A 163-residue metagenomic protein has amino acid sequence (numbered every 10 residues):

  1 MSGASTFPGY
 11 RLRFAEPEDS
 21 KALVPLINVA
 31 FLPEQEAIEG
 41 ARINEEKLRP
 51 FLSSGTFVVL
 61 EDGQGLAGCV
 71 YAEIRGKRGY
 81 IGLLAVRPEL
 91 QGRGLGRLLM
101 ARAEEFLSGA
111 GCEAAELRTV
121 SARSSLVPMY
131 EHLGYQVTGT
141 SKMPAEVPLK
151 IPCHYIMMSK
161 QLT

Functional and structural regions predicted by a protein language model:
M1-T6: Short acidic N-proximal helix/loop "leader" segments that mark the beginning of a domain or an inter-domain linker
P8-Y10, F14-S20, V24-E89, M100-R102 (+3 more regions): Acetyl-CoA-dependent GNAT
E18, I38-E39, I43, G94 (+3 more regions): Residues at secondary-structure transition points
A30-P33, V58, G82, G96 (+3 more regions): Hydrophobic alpha-helical segments
R49, F57-V58, E113-V127, E131-T163: C-terminal "cap" of GNAT-fold acetyltransferases
G65, R87-A101, A110, S121-P128 (+1 more regions): Conserved glycine-rich acetyl-CoA-binding loop
G79, R93, I156: Glycine-centered loop/turn positions within well-structured domains that cap or flank conserved ligand/cofactor-binding
F106-G109, E116: Long amphipathic alpha-helical scaffold regions
